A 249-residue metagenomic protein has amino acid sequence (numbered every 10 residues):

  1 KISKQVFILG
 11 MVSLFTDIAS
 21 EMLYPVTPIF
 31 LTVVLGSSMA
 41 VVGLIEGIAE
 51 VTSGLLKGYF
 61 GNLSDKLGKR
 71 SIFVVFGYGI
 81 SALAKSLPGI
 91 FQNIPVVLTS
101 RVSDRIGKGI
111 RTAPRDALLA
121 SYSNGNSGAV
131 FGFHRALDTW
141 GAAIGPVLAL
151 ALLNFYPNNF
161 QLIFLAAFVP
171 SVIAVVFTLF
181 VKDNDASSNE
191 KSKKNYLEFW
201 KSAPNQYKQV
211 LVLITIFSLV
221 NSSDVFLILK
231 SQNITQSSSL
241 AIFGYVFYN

Functional and structural regions predicted by a protein language model:
K1-E50, Q206-Y245: Helix-loop boundary and gating motifs at the non-cytosolic
K1-S3, D183-L213: Juxtamembrane intracellular "pre-TM" segments in multi-pass secondary transporters
S3-K4, L87-R101: Helix-loop junctions at membrane interfaces in 12-TM secondary transporters
I29-V34, I144-F164, N233: Transmembrane alpha-helix termini and helix-breaking/packing motifs in multi-pass membrane transporters
L56-K69, L153: Helix-to-loop junctions at the C-terminal end of transmembrane segments in multipass secondary transporters
I72-L87, F168: Structural signature of the two symmetry-related core transmembrane helices
S100-W140: Cytoplasmic helix-loop-helix junction between adjacent transmembrane helices in 12-TM secondary transporters
Q161-L179: Symmetry-related core transmembrane helices of the 12-TM Major Facilitator Superfamily/SLC fold
